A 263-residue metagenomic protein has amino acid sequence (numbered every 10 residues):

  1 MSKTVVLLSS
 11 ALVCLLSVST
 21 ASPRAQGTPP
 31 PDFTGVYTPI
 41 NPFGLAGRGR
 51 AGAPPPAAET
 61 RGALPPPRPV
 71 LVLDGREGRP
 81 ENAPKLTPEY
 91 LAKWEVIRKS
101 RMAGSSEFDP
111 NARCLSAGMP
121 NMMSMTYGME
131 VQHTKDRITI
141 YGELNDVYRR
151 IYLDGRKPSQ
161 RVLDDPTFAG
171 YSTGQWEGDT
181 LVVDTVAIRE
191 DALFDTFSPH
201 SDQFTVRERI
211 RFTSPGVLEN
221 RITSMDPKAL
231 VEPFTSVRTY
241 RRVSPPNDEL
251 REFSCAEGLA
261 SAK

Functional and structural regions predicted by a protein language model:
M1-V5: Positively charged n-region of N-terminal signal peptides that target proteins for export
S9-S19: Bacterial N-terminal signal peptides
S22-K263: PEST-like low-complexity, intrinsically disordered acidic/proline/serine-rich tracts that flank trafficking/processing
